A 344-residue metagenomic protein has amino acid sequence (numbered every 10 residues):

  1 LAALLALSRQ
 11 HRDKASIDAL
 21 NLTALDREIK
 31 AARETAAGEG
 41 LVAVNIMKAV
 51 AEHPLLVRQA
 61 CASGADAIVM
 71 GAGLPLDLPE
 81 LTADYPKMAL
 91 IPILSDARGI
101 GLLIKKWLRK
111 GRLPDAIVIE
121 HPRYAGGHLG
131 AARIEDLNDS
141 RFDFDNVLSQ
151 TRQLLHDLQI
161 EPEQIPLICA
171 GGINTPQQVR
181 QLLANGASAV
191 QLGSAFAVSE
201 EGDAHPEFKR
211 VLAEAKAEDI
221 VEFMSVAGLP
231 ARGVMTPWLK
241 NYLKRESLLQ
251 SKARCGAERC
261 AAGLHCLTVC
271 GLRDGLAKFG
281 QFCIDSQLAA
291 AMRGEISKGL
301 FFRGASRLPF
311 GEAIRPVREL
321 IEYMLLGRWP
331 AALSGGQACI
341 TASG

Functional and structural regions predicted by a protein language model:
L1-E161, A338-I340: Active-site entrance/lid segments in N-terminal catalytic domains of soluble metabolic enzymes
N45, I93, A170, L192-G193: Generic beta-sheet signal
Y124-F144, L148-Q164, I168, N174-G344: Conserved active-site-proximal phosphate/metal-binding subdomains
